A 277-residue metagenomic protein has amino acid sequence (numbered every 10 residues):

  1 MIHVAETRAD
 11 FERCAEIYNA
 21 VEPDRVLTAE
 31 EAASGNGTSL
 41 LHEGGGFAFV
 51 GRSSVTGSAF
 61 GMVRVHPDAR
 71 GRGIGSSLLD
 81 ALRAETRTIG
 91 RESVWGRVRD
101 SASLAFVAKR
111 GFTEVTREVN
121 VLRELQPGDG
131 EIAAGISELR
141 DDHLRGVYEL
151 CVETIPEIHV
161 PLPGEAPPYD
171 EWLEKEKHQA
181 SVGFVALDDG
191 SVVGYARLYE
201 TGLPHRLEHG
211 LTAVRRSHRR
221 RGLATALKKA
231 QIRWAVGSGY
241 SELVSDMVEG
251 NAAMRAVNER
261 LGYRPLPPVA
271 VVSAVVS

Functional and structural regions predicted by a protein language model:
H3-F11, A15-R99, V193-R215: Conserved donor-binding loop and adjoining core beta-sheet/short helix segment in diverse acyl/aminoacyl transferases
A9, T56, S101-A102, D142 (+1 more regions): Short alpha-helical
C14-E30, S34-G37, E131-L207: Flexible, substrate/cofactor-facing loop regions flanked by secondary structure within enzyme catalytic domains
H42-G44, L187-D189, A274: Active-site beta-strand termini and strand-to-loop segments that position acidic
S54-T56, P67-G135, A270-A274: Acyl-donor-binding surface of acyltransferase catalytic domains
G71-A84, V214, R220-R233, A256 (+1 more regions): Conserved acetyl-CoA-binding loop-helix of GNAT-fold acetyltransferases
R110-D129, R233, S238-S277: Active-site/acyl-donor-binding loops of N-acyltransferases
